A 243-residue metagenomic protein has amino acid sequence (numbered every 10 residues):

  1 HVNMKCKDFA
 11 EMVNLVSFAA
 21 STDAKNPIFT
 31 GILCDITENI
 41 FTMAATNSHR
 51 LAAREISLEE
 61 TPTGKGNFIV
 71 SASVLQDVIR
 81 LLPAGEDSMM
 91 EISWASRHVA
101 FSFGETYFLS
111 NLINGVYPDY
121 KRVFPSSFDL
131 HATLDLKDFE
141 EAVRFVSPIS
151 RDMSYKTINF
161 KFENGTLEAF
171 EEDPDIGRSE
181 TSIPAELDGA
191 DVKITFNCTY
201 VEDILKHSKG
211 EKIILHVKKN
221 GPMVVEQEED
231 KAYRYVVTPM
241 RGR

Functional and structural regions predicted by a protein language model:
H1-R243: Structural preference for solvent-exposed beta-strand-turn elements and adjacent flexible terminal/loop segments within
